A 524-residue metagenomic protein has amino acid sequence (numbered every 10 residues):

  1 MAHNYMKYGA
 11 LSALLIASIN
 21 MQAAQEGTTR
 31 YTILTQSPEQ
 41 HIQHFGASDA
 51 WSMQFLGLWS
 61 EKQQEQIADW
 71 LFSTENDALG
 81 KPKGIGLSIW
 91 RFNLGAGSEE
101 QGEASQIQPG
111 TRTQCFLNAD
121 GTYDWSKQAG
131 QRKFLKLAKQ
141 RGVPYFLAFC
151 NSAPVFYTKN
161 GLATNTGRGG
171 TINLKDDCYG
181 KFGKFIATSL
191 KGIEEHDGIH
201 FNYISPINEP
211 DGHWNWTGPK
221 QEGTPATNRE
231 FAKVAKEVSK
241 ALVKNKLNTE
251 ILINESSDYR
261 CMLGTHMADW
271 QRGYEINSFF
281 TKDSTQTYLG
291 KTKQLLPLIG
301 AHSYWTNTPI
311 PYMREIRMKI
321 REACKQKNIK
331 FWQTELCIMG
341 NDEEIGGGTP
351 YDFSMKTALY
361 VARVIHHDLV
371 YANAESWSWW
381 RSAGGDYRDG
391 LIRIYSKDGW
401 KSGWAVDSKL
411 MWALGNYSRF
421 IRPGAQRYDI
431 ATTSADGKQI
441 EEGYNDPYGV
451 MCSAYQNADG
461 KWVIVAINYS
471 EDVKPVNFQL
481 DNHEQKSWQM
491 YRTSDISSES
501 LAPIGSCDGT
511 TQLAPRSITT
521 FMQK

Functional and structural regions predicted by a protein language model:
L14-M21: Hydrophobic h-region of N-terminal signal peptides that target proteins for export in Gram-negative bacteria
E26-N202, Q221-A232, K236, K240: N-terminal catalytic cores of secreted or lumenal carbohydrate-active enzymes
Q43-D49, S88-L94, S98, Y145-F149 (+7 more regions): Structural recognition of the beta-strand scaffold that forms the well-ordered cores of secreted hydrolase catalytic
E222-V364: Noncatalytic carbohydrate-binding groove/subsite architecture in carbohydrate-active enzymes
K330-I421, A425-Q439: Aromatic/acidic polysaccharide-binding cleft in carbohydrate-active enzymes
K438-E484, R516: Carbohydrate-binding surface patches
D481-E499: Solvent-exposed beta-hairpin/edge-strand motifs
A502-K524: C-terminal beta-strand-rich structural cap/linker in extracellular carbohydrate-active enzymes
